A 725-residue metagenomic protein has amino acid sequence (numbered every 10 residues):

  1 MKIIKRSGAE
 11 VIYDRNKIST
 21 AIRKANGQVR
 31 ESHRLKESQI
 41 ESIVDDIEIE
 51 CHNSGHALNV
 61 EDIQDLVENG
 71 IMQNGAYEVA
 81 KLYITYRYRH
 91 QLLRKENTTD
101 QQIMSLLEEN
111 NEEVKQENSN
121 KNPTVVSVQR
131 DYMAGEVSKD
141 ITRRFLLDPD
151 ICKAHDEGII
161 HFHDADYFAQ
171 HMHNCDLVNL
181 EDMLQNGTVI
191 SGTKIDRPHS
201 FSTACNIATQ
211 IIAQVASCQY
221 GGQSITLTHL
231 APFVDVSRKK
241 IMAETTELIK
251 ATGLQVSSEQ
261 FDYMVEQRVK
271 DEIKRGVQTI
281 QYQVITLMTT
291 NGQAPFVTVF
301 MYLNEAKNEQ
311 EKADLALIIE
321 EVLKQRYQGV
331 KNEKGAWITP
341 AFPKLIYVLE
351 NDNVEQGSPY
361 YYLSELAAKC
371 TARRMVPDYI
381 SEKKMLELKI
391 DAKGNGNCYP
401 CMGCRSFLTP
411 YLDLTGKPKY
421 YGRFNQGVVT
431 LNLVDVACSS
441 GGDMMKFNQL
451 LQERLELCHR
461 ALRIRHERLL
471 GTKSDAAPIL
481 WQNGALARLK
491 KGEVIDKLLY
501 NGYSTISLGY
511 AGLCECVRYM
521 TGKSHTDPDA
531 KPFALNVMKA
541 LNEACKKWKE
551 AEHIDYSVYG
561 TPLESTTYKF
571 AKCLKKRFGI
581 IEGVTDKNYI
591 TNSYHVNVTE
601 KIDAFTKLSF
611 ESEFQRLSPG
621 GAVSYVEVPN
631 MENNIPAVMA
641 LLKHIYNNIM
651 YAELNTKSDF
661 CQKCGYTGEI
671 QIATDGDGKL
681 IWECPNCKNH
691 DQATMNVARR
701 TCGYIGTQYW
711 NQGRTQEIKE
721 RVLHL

Functional and structural regions predicted by a protein language model:
M1-N110, K719-H724: Charged, amphipathic alpha-helical regulatory modules used for macromolecular assembly or allosteric control
Y13-R15, G422, A698: Non-cofactor substrate-recognition interfaces
S38, A57-E61, S504, P528 (+1 more regions): Short, solvent-exposed positions on alpha-helices
R89-G502, K523, D527-H690, N696: Conserved catalytic cores of very large enzyme subunits
P232, I506-Y519, K539, R700: Contiguous, well-ordered alpha-helical segments that form the cores/surfaces of helical PPI scaffolds
I273, Q281, Y519, R714-K719: Metallocofactor- and cofactor-centric catalytic cores in central/energy metabolism, strongly enriched
N686-L725: Long insertion/accessory domains within large nucleic-acid-processing enzymes
